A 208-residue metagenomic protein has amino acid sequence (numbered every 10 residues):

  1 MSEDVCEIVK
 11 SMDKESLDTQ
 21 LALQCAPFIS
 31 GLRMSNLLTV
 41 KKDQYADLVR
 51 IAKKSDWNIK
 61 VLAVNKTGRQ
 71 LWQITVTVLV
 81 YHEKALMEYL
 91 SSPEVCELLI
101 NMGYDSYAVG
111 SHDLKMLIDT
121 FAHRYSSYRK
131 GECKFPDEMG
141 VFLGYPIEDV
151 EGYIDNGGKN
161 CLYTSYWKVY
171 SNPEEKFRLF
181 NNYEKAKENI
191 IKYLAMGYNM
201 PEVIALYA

Functional and structural regions predicted by a protein language model:
M1-V40: Short, extreme N-terminal leader segments that mark the start of a protein/domain
A22-G31, V64-Q70, S126-K130: Short, flexible, solvent-exposed loop/turn segments with mixed acidic/basic and small polar residues
R33-S35, I74-V76, P136-E138: Short, surface-exposed beta-edge/turn micro-motifs
T39-K42, V80: Short beta-strand-to-loop capping motifs
A46-D113: A glycine-rich, hydrophobic loop/mini-helix early in the fold
D119-L143: A mid-sequence, solvent-exposed acidic-amphipathic segment
F135-Y163: Hydrophobic/aromatic-rich, well-ordered segments within soluble, folded domains that form packed cores
Y166-A208: Long, compositionally biased
